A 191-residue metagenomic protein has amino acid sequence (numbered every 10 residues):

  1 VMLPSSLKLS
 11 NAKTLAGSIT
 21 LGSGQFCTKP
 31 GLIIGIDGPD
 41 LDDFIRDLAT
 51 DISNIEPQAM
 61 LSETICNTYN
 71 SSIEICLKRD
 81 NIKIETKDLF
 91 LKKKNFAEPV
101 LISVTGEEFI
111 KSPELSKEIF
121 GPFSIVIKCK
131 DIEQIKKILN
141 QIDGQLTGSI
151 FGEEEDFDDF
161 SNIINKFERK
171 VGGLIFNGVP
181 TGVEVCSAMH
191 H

Functional and structural regions predicted by a protein language model:
V1-G38: Conserved NAD(P)+-binding/catalytic subdomain of aldehyde/semialdehyde dehydrogenases
P4-K8, I73-E74, E98-V100, I164-N165 (+1 more regions): Short, surface-exposed amphipathic charged segments that create phosphate/polyanion-binding patches used for binding
S5, T14-G22, T50-Q58, R79 (+1 more regions): Change "in soluble alpha/beta enzymes" to "in soluble alpha/beta proteins
S6, L32, I36-D40, L89-F90 (+3 more regions): Glycine-rich beta-alpha junction loops
S23-F26, P30, P57-N67, I84-K87 (+2 more regions): Flexible, glycine/charged-enriched surface loops at secondary-structure junctions
G35-L146: NAD(P)-dependent aldehyde/semialdehyde dehydrogenase
K94, I132, K137-H191: C-terminal core of ALDH-fold dehydrogenases
